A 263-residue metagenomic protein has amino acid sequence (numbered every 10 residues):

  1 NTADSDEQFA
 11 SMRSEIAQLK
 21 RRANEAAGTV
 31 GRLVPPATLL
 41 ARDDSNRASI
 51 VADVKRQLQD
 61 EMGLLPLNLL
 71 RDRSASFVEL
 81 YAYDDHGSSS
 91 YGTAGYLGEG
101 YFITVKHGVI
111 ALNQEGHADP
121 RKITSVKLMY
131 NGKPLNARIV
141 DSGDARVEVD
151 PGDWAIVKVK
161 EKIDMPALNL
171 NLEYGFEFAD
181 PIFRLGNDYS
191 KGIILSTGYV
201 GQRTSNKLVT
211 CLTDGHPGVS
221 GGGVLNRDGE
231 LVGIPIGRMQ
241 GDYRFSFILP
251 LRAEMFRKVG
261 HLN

Functional and structural regions predicted by a protein language model:
N1-S74: Extracellular/lumenal/periplasmic "stalk" regions immediately C-terminal to a signal peptide or transmembrane helix
L64-P66, S76-V105, G221, R244: A conserved glycine-rich beta-strand in the N-terminal activation segment of trypsin-fold
S74-V78, S90-G92, G98, K122-T124 (+6 more regions): Envelope-exposed proteins and targeting segments
L80, A94, G100, T104 (+10 more regions): Terminal peptide-recognition signature
Y91, G98-E99, I103-E148, G237 (+1 more regions): Catalytic-histidine neighborhood of serine endopeptidases, predominantly the chymotrypsin-like S1/PA family
A94, H117, N171-G175: Short, surface-exposed secondary-structure edge patches
I123-V126, M165, L231-N263: C-terminal cap/linker of serine protease catalytic domains
G143-E148, M165-S220, P235-S246: Flexible, gly/ser-rich surface segments that form the specificity/activation loops bordering the active-site cleft
